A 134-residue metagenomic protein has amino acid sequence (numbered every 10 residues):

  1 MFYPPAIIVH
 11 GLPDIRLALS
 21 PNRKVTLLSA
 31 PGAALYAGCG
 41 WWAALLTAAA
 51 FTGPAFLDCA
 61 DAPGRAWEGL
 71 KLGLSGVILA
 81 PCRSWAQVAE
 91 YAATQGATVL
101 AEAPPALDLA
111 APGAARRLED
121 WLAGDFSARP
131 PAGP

Functional and structural regions predicted by a protein language model:
M1-P5, H10-A30, P63-S75, E119-P134: Alpha/beta enzyme core
F2, N22, A50-T52, T94: Short, well-ordered coil/turn elements that cap or connect secondary structure elements
I8-L12, F56-P63, A80-R83, A103-P105: Glycine-rich beta-to-alpha transition loops that act as phosphate-gripper elements at the mouths of alpha/beta enzyme
L12-L17, A33-L46, P63-G64, P81-Q95: Active-site-adjacent beta->alpha loops and helix N-cap segments on the catalytic face of soluble alpha/beta enzymes
P21-K24, S29-A33, P81-P134: Conserved anion-binding
L28-L72: N-terminal active-site wall of soluble small-molecule enzyme domains
